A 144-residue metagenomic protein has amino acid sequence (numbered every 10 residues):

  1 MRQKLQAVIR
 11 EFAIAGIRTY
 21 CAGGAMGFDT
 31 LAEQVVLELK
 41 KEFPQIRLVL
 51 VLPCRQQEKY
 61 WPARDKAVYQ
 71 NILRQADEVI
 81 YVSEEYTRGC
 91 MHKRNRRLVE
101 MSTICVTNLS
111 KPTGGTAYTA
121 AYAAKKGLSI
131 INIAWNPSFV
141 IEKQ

Functional and structural regions predicted by a protein language model:
M1-Q144: Acidic/glycine-enriched connector segments
